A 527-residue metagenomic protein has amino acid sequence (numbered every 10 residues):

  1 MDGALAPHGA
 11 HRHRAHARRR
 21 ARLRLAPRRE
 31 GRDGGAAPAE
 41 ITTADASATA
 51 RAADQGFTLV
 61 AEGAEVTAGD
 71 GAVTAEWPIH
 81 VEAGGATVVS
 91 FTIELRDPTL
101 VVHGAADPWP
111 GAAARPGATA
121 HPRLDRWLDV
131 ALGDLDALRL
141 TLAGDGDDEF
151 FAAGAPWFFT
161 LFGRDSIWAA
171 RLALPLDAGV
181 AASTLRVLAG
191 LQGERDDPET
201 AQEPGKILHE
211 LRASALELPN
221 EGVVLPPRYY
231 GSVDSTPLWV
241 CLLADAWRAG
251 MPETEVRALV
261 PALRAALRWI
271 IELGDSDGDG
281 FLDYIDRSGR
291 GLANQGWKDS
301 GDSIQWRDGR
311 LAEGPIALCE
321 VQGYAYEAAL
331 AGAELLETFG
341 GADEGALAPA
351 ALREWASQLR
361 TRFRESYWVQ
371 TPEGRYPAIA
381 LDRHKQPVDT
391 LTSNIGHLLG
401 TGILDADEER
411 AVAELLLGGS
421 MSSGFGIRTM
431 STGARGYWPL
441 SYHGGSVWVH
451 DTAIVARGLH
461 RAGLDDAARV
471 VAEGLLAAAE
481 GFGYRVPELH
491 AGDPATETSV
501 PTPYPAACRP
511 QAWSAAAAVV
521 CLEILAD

Functional and structural regions predicted by a protein language model:
A4-A6, A10-T160, E253-V260, R264-D275 (+3 more regions): Acidic/polar, glycine-enriched structural segments that form the non-catalytic walls/loops of the carbohydrate-binding
H103-P108, R123-A131, D177-L191, P252-E272 (+6 more regions): Extended, well-ordered alpha-helical scaffold segments
A118-L161, V187-Y229, S276-A317, Q358-V447 (+1 more regions): Extended glycan-interaction surfaces of carbohydrate-active proteins
D165-D196, S393-A406, T452-A468, L475: Alpha-helical support elements that line or immediately flank enzyme active sites and cofactor-binding pockets
A170-L176, V180-G190, P219-I271, S276 (+1 more regions): Substrate-binding cleft of carbohydrate-active enzyme catalytic domains
R171-P175, C241-R248, E327-T338, G400 (+2 more regions): Short glycine/serine- and small hydrophobic-enriched flexible loop segments
L318-F339, L359, I403, L440-D466: Long, repeat-rich segments with strong aromatic
